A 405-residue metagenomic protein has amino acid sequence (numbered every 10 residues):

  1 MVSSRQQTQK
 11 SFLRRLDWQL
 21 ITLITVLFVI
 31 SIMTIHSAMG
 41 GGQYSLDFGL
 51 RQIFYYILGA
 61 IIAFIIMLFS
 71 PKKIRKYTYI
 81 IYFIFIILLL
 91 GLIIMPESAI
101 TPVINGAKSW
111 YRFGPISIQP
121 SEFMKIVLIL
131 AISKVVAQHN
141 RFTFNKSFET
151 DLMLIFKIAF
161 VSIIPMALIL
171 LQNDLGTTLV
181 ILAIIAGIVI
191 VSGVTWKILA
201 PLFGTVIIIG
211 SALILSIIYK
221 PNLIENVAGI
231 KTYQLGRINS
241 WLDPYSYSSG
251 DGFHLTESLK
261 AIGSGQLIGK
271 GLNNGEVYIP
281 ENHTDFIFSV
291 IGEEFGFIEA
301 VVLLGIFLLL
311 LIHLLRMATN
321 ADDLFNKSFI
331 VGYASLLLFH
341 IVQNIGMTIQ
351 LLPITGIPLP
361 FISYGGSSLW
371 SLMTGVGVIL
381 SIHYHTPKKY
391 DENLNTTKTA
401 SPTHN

Functional and structural regions predicted by a protein language model:
M1-S3, I35, I345, I349-N405: A juxtamembrane structural motif centered on a specific transmembrane helix
V2-K10, M33-T34, G40-L50, F54 (+5 more regions): Membrane-helix boundary/helix-loop-helix interface segments in multi-pass membrane proteins
S4, I61-K72, S133-R141, A186-T195 (+2 more regions): Structural signal for the C-terminal ends of transmembrane alpha-helices and the immediately following loop
T8-I24: N-terminal membrane topogenic signal
Y79-I84, I158-L168, L175-L223: Hydrophobic alpha-helical segments of polytopic membrane proteins
N105-K108, L170-I184, L324-I330, H340-S367: Interfacial helix-loop-helix junctions of multi-pass membrane proteins
W110, F203-E299: Hydrophobic, glycine- and aromatic-enriched re-entrant/interface helices and adjoining loop segments
F297-I341: Hydrophobic transmembrane alpha-helices and their immediate junctions
